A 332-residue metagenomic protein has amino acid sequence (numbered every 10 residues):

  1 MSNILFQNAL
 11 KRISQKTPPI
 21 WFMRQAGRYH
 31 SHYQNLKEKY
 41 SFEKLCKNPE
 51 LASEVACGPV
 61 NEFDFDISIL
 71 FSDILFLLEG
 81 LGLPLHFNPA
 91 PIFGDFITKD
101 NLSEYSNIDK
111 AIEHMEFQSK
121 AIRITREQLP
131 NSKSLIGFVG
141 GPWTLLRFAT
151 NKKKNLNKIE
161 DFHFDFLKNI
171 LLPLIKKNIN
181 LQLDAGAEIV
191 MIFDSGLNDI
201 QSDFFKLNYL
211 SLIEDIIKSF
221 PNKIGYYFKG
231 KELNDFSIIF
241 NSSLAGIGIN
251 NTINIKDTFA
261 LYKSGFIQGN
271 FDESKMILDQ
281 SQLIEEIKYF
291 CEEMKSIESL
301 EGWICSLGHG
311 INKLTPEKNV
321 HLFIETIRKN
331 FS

Functional and structural regions predicted by a protein language model:
M1-F87, D215, T315-S332: N-terminal basic, low-complexity leaders that serve as flexible interaction/assembly modules and, when applicable, as
F22-R28, D73-L75, A90-P91, V139-K152 (+2 more regions): Short glycine-enriched loops at secondary-structure junctions
E38-A52, N155-K177, E273-Q282: Active-site mouth loops of central-metabolism enzymes
I74-L78, G82-L85, F138-L156, A185-N208: Active-site-proximal loop/short-helix segments that contain or immediately flank catalytic acid/base residue(s)
H86-L181: Active-site-proximal, glycine-rich beta->alpha crossover segments in alpha/beta enzymes that shape flexible
H114-K133, S202-I224, L261-S264, F323-F331: Alpha-helix-loop-beta-strand connector modules within alpha/beta enzyme cores
N151-V190, S202, L207-N222, F236-L244 (+1 more regions): Alpha/beta enzyme core
I217-S332: Catalytic-face loop-and-helix region of soluble metabolic enzyme cores
